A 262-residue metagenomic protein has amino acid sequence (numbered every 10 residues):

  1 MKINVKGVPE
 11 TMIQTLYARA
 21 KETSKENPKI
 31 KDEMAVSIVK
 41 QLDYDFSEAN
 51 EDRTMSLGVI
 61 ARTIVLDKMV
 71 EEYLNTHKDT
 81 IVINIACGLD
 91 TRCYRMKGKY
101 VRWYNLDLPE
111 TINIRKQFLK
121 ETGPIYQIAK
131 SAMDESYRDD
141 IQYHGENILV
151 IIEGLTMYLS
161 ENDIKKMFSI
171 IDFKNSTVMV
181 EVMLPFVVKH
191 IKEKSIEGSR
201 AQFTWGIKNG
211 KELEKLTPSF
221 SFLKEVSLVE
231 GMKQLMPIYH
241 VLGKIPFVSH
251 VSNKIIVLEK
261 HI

Functional and structural regions predicted by a protein language model:
M1-I83, C87-K130, Y143-H144: Rossmann-like AdoMet
S136-G145: Short amphipathic alpha-helix with an adjacent loop that forms part of the alpha/beta core around
I148-N162: A short SAM/SAH-binding and catalytic strip from SAM-dependent methyltransferases
Y158-F173: A short, conserved alpha-helix within the catalytic core of class I
D172-P185: Conserved beta-strand signature within the Rossmann-like core of class I S-adenosyl-L-methionine
P185-A201: Short, glycine-/aromatic-enriched active-site segment of Class I SAM-dependent methyltransferases
R200-E230: Short alpha-helix
G231, L235-I262: Core SAM-dependent methyltransferase catalytic element
